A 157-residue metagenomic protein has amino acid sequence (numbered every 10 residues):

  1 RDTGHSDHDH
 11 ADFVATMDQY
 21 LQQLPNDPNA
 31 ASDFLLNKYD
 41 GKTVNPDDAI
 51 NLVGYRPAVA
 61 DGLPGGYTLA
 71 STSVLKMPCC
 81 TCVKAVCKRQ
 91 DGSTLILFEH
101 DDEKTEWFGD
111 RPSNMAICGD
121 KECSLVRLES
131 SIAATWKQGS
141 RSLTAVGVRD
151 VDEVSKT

Functional and structural regions predicted by a protein language model:
R1-K84, K88-D91: Juxtamembrane extracytoplasmic segments of single-/few-pass membrane proteins
T3-G4, D9, E99, T135-L143: Solvent-exposed, well-ordered amphipathic alpha-helical segments that flank/support binding or catalytic loops
D47-I50, G54, G62, R111 (+3 more regions): Amphipathic, alpha-helical segments enriched in basic
C82-W107: A short acidic-to-branched-hydrophobic micro-motif
K88-S93, N114-T157: A short, solvent-exposed beta-edge/loop patch
D102-D120: Extracytoplasmic/periplasmic sensor domains and loops in membrane signaling proteins
